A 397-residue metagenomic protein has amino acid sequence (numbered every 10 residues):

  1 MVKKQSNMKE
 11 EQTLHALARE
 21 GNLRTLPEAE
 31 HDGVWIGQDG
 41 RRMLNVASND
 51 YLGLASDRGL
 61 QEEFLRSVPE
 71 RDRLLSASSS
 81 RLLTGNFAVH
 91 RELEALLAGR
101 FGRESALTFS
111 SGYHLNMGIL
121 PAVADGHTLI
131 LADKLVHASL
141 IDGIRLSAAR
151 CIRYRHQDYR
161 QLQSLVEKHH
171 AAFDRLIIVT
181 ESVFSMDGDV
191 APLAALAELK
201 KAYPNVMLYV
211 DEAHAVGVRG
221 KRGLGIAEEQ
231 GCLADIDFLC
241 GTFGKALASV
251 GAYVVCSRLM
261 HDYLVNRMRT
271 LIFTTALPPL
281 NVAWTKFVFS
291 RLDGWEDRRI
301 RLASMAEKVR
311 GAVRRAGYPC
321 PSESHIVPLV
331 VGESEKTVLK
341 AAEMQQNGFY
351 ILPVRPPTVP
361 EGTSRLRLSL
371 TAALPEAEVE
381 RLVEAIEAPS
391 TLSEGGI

Functional and structural regions predicted by a protein language model:
K9-L75, V206: N-terminal "arm"/small-domain region of PLP-dependent enzymes with the aminotransferase-like
D50, I152, H156-V210: Active-site phosphate-binding strand-loop segment of PLP-dependent enzymes
L54, R58, R66, A95 (+3 more regions): PLP-dependent enzyme catalytic core of the Aspartate aminotransferase-like
E62-G112: Conserved N-terminal alpha-helix of the aminotransferase class I/II PLP-enzyme fold
I119-A138, Y159: Conserved PLP-anchoring active-site segment centered on the Schiff-base-forming lysine
R222, E228-Y263: Active-site PLP attachment segment
A276-W295, R301, M305, R314: Structural motif of enzymes handling amino- and sulfur-group chemistry
I300-E307, R314-G348, T363, L370-A372: Conserved PLP-binding catalytic core of the aspartate aminotransferase-like
